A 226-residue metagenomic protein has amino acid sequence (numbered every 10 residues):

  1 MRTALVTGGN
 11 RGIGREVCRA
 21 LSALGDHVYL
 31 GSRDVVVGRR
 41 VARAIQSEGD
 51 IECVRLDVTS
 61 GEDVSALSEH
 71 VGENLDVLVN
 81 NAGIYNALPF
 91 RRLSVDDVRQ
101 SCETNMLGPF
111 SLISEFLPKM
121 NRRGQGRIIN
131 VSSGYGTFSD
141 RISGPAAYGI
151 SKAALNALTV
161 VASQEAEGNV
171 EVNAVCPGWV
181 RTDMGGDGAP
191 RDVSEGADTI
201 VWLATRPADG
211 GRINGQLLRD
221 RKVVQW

Functional and structural regions predicted by a protein language model:
M1-Y29: Canonical Rossmann dinucleotide-binding motif of NAD(H)/NADP(H)-dependent dehydrogenases/reductases, specifically
T7, L75-G83, N130, N173: Rossmann-fold scaffold of SDR-type NAD(P)-dependent oxidoreductases
L24-R40: Conserved glycine-rich Rossmann-like NAD(P)H-binding loop of the short-chain dehydrogenase/reductase
Q46-E62: Rossmann-fold cofactor-recognition segment
A66, L88-R92, D96-E103: Active-site Tyr-X3-Lys motif and surrounding loop/helix of classical short-chain dehydrogenase/reductase
I84, R91-V95, R127-E167: Catalytic loop of short-chain dehydrogenase/reductase
E167-V170, A174-V180, G186-W226: C-terminal helical subdomain
